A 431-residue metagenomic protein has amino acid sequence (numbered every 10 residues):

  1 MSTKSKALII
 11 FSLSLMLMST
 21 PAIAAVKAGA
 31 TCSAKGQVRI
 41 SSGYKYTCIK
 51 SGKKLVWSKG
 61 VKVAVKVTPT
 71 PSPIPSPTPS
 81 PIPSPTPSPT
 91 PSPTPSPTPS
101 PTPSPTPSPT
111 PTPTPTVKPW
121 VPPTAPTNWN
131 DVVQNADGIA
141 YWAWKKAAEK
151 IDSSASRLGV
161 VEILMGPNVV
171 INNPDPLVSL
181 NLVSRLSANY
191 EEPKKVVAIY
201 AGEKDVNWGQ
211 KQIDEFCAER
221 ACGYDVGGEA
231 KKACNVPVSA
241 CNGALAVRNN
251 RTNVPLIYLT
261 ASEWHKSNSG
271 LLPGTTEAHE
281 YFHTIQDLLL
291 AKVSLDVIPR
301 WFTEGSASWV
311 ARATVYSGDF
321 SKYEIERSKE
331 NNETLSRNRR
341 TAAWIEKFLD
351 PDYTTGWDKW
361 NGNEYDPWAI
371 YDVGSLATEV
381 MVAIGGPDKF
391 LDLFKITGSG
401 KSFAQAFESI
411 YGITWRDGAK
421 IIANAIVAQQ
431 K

Functional and structural regions predicted by a protein language model:
S2, K6-V121: Polybasic, low-complexity, intrinsically disordered segments
V61-V65, Y200-V206, I396-S399: Short, solvent-exposed aromatic-acidic interface loops
P115-H265, G270-T275, I410-A419, V427-Q430: Non-catalytic architectural context of zinc metalloproteases
D175-V183, P273, E277, Y281 (+7 more regions): Stable alpha-helical elements in mature extracytoplasmic
S187-P193, A291-V293, F320, G386-F390: Surface-exposed helix-capping loop/turn segments at secondary-structure junctions
S239-R340: Zinc-dependent metallopeptidase catalytic helix centered on the HExxH motif and its immediate flanking segment
V293-D372, I384, F394-K431: Acidic/His/Gly-enriched intrinsically disordered linker/tail segments that often contain short helix/coil "MoRF-like"
E379-M381: Helix-loop "lid/cap" segments that line or gate small-molecule binding pockets
